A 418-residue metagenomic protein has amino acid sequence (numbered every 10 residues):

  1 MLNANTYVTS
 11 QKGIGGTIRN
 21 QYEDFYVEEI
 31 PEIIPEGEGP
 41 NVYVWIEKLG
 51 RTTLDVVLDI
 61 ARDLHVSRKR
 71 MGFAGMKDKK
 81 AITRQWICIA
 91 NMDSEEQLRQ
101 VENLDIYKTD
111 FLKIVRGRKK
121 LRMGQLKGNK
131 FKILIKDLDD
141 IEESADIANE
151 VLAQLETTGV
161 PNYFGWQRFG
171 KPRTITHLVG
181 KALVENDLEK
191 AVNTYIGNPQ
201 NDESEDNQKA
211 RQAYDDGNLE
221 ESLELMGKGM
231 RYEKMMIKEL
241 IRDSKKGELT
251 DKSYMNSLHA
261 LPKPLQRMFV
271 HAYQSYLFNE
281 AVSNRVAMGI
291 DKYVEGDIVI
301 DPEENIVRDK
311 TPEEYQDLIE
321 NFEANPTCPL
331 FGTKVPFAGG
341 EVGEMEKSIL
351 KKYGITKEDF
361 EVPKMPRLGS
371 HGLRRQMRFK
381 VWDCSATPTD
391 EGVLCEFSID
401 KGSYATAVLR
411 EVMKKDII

Functional and structural regions predicted by a protein language model:
M1-G37, N41, L49, D63-G392 (+4 more regions): Extended, charged/glycine-rich binding lobes that contact polyanionic ligands
I46-T52: Short, surface-exposed ligand-recognition loops at beta-strand->loop->(often short) alpha-helix junctions that present
T52-D59, L409: Ser/Thr-Pro-rich, acidic low-complexity intrinsically disordered regions of eukaryotic RNA-binding
S403-A405: Pseudouridine synthase
